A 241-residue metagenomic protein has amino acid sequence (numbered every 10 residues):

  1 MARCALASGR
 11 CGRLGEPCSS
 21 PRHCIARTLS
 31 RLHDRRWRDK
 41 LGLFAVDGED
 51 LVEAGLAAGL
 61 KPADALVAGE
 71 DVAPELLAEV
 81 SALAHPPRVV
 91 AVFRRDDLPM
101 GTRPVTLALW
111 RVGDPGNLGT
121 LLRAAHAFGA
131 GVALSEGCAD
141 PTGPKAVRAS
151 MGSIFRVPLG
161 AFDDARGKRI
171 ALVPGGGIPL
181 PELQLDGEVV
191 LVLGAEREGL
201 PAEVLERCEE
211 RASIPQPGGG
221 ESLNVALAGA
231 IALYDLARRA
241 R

Functional and structural regions predicted by a protein language model:
M1-V89, K168: N-terminal positively charged helical leader segments and presequences
F44, W110-R111, S135-E136, L193 (+2 more regions): Glycine- and other small-residue-rich loops at beta-strand/loop junctions that grip anionic moieties
G48, G113-L121, S222-A228: Amphipathic alpha-helical repeat scaffolds
A68-P74, V92, S135, F162 (+2 more regions): Generic beta-sheet signal
A84-H85, V89, F93-G101: Acidic/glycine-rich phosphate/pyrophosphate-binding loops and surrounding catalytic core that coordinate Mg2+
A91, A124-A130, C138-F155, A202-R241: Structured adenosyl-cofactor binding patch, chiefly the S-adenosyl-L-methionine
D96-I178: RNA substrate-binding interface of SAM-dependent RNA methyltransferases
L172-G220: Active-site/ligand-binding-proximal alpha/beta "capping" segment
